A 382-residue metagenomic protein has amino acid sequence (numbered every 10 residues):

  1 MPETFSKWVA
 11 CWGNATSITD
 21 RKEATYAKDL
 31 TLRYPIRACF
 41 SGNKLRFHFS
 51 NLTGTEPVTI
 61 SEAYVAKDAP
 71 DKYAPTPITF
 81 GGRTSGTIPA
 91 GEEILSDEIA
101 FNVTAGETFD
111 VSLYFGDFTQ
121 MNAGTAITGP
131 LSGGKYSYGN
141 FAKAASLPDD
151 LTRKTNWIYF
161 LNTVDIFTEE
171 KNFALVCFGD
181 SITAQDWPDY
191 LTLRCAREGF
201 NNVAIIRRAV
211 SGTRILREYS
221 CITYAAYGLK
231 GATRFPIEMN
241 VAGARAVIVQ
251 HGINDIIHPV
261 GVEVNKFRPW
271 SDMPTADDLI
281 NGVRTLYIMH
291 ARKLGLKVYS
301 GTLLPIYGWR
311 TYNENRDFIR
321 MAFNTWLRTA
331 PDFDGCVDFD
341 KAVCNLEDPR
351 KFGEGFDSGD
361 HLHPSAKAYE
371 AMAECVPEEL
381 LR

Functional and structural regions predicted by a protein language model:
M1-F178, T183-A184, D189, R197-N201: N-terminal secretory targeting modules
Y34, A66, T163-V164, K171-G282 (+2 more regions): Conserved SGNH/GDSL esterase-like catalytic core that processes O-acyl groups on lipids and polysaccharides
G116, G212, N254, P305-I306 (+1 more regions): Residue-level marker for beta-strand->alpha-helix junctions and adjacent short loops that shape enzyme
T183, T192, A196, N240 (+5 more regions): Sec-exported extracytoplasmic/periplasmic mature domains
D186, Y190, K230, R234 (+6 more regions): Extracytoplasmic/secreted proteins, especially bacterial periplasmic and envelope-associated proteins
A204, G295-K297, G335: Proline-centered loop/turn at the N-terminus of a beta-strand
Q250-D255, Y287-M321: Active-site segments of SGNH/GDSL-like serine hydrolases that catalyze O-acetyl group transfer/hydrolysis on lipids
L303-R382: Catalytic His-Asp segment of secreted/periplasmic serine-dependent ester chemistry enzymes
